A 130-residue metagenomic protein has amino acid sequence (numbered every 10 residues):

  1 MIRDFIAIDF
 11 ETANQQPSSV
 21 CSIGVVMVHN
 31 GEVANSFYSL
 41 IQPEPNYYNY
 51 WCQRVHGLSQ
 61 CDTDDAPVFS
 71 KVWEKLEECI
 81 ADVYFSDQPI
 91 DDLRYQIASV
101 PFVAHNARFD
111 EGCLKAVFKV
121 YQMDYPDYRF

Functional and structural regions predicted by a protein language model:
M1-V120, D127: Conserved non-catalytic scaffold segment of RNase H-like nuclease domains
